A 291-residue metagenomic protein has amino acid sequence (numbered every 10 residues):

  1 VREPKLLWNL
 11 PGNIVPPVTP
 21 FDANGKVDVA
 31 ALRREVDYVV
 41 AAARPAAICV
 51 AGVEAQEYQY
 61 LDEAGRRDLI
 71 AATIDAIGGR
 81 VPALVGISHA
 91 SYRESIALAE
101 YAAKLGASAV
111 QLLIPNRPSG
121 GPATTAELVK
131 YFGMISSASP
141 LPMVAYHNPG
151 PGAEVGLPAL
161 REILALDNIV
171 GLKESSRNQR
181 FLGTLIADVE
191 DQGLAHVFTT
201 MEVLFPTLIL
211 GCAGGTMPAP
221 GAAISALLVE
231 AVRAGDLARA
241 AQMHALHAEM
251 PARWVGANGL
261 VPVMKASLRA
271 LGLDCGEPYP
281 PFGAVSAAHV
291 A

Functional and structural regions predicted by a protein language model:
R2-E154: Active-site beta->alpha loop and helix N-cap motifs at the rims of alpha/beta catalytic domains
R2-E3, N9, I14-P20, Y38-P45 (+3 more regions): C-terminal alpha-helical cap/extension of soluble enzyme domains
A31, G65, E127, R177 (+2 more regions): Soluble or luminal CAZymes and related metallo-dependent hydrolases
L32, I70, S95, L182 (+2 more regions): A general structural signal for well-ordered alpha-helical segments in protein cores
M134-S137, N148-A248, A252-N258: Catalytic alpha/beta core domains of metabolic enzymes, predominantly
